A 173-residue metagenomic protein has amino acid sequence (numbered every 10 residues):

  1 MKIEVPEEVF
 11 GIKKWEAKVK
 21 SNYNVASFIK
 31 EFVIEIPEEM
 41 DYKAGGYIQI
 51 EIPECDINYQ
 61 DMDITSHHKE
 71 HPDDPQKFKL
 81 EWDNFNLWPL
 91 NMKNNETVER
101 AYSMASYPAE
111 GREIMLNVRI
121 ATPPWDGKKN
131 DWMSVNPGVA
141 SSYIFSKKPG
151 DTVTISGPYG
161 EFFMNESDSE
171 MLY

Functional and structural regions predicted by a protein language model:
E4-P149: Ferredoxin-reductase
E54-I57, G157-F162: Short, charged beta-turn/beta-strand-edge "cap" motif at the junction between a beta-strand and an adjacent loop
V153-I155: Structural and coupling elements of P-loop NTPases
M164-S167: Low-complexity, polar/charged sequence tracts that form flexible coils or short amphipathic helices and often embed
E170-Y173: Conserved beta-strand elements of the Class I
